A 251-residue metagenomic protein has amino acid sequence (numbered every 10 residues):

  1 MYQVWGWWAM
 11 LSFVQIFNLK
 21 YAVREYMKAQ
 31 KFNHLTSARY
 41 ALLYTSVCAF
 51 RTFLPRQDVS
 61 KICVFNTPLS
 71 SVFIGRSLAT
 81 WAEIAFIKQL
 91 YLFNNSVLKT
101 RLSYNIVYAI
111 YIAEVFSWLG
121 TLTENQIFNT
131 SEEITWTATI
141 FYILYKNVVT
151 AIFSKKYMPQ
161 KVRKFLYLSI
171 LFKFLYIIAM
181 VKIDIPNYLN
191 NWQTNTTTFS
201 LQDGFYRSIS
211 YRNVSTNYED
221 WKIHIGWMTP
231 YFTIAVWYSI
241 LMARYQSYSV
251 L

Functional and structural regions predicted by a protein language model:
M1, N66-W81, T216-I223: Short aromatic-rich membrane-water interface segments that cap or initiate transmembrane helices in multi-pass membrane
M1-F17: Hydrophobic transmembrane alpha-helical segments in integral membrane proteins
S12-K20, K146-L251: C-terminal transmembrane-bundle signature of multipass membrane proteins, characterized by strong activation on
I16-Y26, T52-V59, R76-E124, N147-S154: Internal transmembrane alpha-helix with an interfacial aromatic "cap," most often the third helix
A29-L43, K99-I110, P159-L168: Membrane-interfacial loop-to-transmembrane alpha-helix junctions, especially the N-terminal start
S46-I74: Helix-loop junctions on the outward
V72-A79, S103-V107, I127-I140: Transmembrane alpha-helix entry/boundary detector in multi-pass membrane proteins
I112-S169: Short helix-loop boundary/capping segments
